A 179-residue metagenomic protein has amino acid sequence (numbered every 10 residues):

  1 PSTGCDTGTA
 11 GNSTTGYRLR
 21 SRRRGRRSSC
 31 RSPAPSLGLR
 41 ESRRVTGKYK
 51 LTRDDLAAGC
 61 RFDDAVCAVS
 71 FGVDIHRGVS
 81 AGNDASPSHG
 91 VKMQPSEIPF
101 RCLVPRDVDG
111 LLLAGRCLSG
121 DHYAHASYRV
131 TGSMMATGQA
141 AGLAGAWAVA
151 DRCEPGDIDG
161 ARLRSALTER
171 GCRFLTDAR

Functional and structural regions predicted by a protein language model:
P1-R179: Flavin (FAD/FMN)-binding glycine-rich loop and adjacent Rossmann-like elements that form
